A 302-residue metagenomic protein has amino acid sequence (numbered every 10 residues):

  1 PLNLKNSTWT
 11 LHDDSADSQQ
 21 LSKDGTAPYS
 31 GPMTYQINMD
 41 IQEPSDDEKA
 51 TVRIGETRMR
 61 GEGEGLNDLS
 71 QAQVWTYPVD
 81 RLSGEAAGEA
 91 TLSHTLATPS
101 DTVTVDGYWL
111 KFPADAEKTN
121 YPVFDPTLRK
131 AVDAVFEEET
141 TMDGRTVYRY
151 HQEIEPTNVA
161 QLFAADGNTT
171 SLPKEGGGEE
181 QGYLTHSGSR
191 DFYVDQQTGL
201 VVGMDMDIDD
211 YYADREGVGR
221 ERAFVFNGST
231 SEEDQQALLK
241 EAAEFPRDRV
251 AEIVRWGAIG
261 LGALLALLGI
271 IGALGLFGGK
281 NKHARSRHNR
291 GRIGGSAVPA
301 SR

Functional and structural regions predicted by a protein language model:
P1-D115, S229-R249, G275-N281: Extracellular or lumenal secretory-pathway regions
T10, T34-Q36, T51, T76 (+5 more regions): Ser/Thr- (and often Asn-) enriched beta-sheet segments in non-cytosolic proteins
W109-D205, D210: Membrane-proximal low-complexity regions enriched in glycine and acidic/polar residues
Q161-L162, E216, S301: Short conserved micro-motifs at the rims of enzyme active sites and ligand-binding pockets
G167-T170, D214, G219, G262 (+3 more regions): Solvent-exposed, non-transmembrane amphipathic alpha-helical segments
Q196-A243: Extended, hydrophilic extramembrane loops/domains of integral membrane proteins
R247-R302: Juxtamembrane interface at the cytosolic side of transmembrane helices
